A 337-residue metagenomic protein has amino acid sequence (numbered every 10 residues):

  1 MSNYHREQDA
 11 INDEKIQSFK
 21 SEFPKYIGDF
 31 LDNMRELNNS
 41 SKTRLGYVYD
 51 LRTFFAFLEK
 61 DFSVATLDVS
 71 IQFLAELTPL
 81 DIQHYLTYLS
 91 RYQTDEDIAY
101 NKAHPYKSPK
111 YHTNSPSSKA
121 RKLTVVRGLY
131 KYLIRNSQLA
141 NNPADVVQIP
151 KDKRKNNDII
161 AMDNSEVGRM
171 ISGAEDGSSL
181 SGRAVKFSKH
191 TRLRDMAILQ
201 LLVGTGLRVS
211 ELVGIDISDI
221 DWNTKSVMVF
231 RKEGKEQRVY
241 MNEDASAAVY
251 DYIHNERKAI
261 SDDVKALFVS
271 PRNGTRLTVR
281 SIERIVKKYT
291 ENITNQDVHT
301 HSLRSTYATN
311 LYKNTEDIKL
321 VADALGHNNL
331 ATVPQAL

Functional and structural regions predicted by a protein language model:
M1-L337: Conserved catalytic core of the tyrosine transesterase superfamily
